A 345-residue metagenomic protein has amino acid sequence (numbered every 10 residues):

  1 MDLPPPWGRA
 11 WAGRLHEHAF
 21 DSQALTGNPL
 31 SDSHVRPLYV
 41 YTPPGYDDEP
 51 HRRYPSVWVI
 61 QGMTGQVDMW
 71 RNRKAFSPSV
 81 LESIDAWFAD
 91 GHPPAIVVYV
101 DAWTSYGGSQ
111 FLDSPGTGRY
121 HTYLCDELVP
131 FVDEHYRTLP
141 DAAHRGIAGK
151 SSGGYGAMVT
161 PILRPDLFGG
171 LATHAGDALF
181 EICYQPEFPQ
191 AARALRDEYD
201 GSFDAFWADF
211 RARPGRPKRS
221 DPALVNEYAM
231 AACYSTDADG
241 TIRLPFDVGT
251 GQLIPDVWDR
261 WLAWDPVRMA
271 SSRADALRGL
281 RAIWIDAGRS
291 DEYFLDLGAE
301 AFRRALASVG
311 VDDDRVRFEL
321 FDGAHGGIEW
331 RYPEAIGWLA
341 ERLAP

Functional and structural regions predicted by a protein language model:
M1-P345: Non-catalytic cap/lid and distal C-terminal segments of serine-dependent acyl enzymes
